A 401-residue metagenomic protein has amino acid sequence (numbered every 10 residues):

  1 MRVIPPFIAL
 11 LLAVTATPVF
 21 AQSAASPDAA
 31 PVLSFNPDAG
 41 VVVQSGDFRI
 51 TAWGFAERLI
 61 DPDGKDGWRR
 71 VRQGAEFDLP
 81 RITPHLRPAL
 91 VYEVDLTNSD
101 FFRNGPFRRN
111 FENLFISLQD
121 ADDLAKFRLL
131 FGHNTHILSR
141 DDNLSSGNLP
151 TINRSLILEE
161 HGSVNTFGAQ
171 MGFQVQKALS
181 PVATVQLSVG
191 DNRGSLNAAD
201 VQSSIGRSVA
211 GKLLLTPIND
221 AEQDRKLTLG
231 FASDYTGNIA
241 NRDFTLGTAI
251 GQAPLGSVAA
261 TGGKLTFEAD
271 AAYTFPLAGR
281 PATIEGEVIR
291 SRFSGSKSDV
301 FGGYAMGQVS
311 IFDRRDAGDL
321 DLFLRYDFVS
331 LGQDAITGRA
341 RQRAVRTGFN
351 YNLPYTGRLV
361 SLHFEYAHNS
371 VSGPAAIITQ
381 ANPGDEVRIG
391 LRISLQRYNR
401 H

Functional and structural regions predicted by a protein language model:
M1-I4: Positively charged n-region of N-terminal signal peptides that target proteins for export
F7-L10, V19-E57, H401: N-terminal periplasmic/intermembrane-space "pro-region" immediately following the signal or transit peptide
A24-D28, Q223-Y235, A240-H401: Outer-membrane beta-barrel pore domains
A39-S195, S203-A221, T228-Y235, D299-F312 (+2 more regions): Outer membrane beta-barrel
S195-L196, G373: Short small-residue beta-strand/loop micro-motif enriched in glycine and branched aliphatics
A199: Flexible, glycine-rich active-site loops centered on histidine and acidic residues that chelate a metal or position
